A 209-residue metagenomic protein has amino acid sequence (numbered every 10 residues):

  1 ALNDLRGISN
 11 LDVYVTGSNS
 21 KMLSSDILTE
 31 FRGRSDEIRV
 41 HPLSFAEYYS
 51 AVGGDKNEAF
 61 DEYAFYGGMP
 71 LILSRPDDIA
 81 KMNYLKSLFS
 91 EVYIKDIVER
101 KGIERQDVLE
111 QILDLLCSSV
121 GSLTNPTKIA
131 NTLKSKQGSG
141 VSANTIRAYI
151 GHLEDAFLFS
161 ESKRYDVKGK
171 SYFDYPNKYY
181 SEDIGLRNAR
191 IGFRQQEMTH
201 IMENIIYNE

Functional and structural regions predicted by a protein language model:
A1: Conserved P-loop NTPase "ATPase switch" module shared by AAA+ and STAND
L5-L28, L153: Sensor-1/coupling segment of RecA-like P-loop NTPase cores
D12-Y14, R34, A148, G169: Basic, low-complexity intrinsically disordered segments
Y14, D36-I38, Y180: Hydrophobic/aromatic beta-strand patches that form the interior of the parallel beta-sheet core in alpha/beta enzyme
T16, V40, S162-R164: Conserved beta-strand termini and adjacent loop/short-helix elements that scaffold enzyme active sites in alpha/beta
S18-S20, S24-L123: Interdomain motor-coupling "hinge/lid" segment immediately C-terminal to the ATP-binding subdomain of NTP-driven enzymes
D78-E209: Accessory nucleic acid-recognition modules appended to NTPase machines
